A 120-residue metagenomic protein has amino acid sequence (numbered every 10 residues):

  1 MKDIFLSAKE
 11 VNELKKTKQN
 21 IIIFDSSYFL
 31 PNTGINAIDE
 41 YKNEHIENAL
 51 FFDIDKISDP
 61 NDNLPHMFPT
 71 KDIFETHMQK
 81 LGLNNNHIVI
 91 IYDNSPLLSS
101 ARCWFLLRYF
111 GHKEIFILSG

Functional and structural regions predicted by a protein language model:
M1-G120: Cytosolic catalytic domains that perform sulfur/thiol-centered chemistry
